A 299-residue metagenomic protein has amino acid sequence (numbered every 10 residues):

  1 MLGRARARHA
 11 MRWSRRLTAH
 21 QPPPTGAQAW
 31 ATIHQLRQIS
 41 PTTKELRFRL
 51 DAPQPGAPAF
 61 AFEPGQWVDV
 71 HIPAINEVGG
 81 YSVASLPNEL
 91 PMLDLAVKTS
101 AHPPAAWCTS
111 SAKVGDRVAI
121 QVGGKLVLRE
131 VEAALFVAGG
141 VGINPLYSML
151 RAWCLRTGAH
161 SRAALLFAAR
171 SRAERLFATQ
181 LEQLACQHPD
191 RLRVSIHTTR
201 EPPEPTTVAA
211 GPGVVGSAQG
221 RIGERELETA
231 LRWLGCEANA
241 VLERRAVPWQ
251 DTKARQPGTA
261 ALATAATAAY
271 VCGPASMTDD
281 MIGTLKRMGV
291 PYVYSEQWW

Functional and structural regions predicted by a protein language model:
M1-Q21: N-terminal mitochondrial targeting presequence
R4, T25-A27, L166-W299: Reductase modules of NAD(P)H-dependent flavoproteins
L17-D116, A169-S171, E182, H197-P205: Ferredoxin-reductase
P73, G123-G124: Short, surface-exposed secondary-structure boundary micro-motifs
R129-A133, T264-A265: Short helix-loop-beta connector
A133-L135, A164, A268: Structural motif
L135-N144: Short, glycine-rich nucleotide/cofactor-binding loops
I143-T157: Histidine-anchored nucleotide/phosphate-binding helix
